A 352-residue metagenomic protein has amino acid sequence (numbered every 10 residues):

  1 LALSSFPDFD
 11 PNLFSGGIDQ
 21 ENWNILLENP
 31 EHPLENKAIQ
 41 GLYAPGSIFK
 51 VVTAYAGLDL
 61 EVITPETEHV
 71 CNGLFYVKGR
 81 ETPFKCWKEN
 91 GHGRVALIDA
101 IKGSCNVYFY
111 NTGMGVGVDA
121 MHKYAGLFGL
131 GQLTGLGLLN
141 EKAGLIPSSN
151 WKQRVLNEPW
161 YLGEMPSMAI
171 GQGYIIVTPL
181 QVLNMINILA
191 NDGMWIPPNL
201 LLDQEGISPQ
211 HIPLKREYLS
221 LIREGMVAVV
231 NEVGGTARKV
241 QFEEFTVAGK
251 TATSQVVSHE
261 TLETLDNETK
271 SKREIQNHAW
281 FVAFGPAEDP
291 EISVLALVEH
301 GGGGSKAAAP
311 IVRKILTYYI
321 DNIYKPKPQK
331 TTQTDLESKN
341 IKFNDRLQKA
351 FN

Functional and structural regions predicted by a protein language model:
L1-S47, V52-L295, F343-N352: Beta-lactam-recognizing serine transpeptidase/beta-lactamase-like catalytic domain environment
V182, G304-T317: Short, charged, low-complexity patches
G206-Q210, R223, I311-N352: Short, gly/Ser/Thr-rich active-site loops of penicillin-recognizing serine hydrolases
E299-G302: A generic structural motif
